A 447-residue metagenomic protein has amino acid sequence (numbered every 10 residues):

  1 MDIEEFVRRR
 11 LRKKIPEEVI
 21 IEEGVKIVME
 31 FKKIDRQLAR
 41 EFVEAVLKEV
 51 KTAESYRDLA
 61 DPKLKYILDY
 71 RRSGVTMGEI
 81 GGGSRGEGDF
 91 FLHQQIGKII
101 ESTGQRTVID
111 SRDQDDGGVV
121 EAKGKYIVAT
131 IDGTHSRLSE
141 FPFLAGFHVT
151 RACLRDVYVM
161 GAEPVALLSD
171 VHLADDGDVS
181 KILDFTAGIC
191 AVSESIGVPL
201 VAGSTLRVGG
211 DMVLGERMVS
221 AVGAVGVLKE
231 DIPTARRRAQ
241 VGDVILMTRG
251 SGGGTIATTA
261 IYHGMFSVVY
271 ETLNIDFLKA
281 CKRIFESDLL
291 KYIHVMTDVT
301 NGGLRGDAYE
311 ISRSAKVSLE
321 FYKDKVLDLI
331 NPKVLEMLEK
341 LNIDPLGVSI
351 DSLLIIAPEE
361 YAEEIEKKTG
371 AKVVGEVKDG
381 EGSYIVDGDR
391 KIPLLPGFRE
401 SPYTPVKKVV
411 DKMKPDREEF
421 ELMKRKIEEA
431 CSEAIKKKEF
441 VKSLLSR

Functional and structural regions predicted by a protein language model:
D2-R72, S84, G370-R447: Acidic, Ser/Thr/Pro-rich beta/coil linker or hinge segments at domain junctions
S55-R249, G253, E439, L445: Glycine-rich phosphate/pyrophosphate-binding loop regions near the starts of catalytic domains
Q114, G347-S352: Short Gly/Ser/Thr- and Asp/Glu-enriched loop/turn motifs at secondary-structure junctions
G133, S169-A174, T205-R207, G250 (+4 more regions): Short, ordered loop/turn segments at secondary-structure junctions
P233-K282: Short, acidic (Asp/Glu-rich) active-site segment that either coordinates a divalent metal cofactor
L273-S349: Active-site-proximal betaalpha loop/short-helix elements that scaffold phosphoryl/nucleotidyl transfer chemistry
V299, S318-D328, L346-G347, E366-D389: Beta-strand->loop->alpha-helix junctions that form or flank phosphate-binding loops in nucleotide-handling enzymes
I356-E363: Helix N-cap motif at beta-to-alpha junctions
